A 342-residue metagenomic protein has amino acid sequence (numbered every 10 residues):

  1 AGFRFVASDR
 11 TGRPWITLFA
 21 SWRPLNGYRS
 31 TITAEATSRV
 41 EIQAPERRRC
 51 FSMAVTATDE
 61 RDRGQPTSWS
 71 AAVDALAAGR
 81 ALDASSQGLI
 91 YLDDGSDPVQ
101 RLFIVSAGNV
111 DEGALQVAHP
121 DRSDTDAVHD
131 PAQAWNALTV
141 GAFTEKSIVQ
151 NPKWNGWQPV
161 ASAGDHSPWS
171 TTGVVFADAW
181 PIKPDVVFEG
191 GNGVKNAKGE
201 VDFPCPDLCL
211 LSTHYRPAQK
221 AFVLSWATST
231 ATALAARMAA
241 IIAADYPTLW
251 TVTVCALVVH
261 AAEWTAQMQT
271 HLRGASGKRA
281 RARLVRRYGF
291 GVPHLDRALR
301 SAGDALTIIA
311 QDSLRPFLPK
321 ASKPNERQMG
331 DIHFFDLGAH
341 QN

Functional and structural regions predicted by a protein language model:
A1-R29, E46-F51, D62, D97-Q100 (+5 more regions): Subtilisin-like serine protease catalytic core
A1-T11, T31, V223-A243: Active-site alpha-helical elements of protease catalytic centers
G2, P24-Q43, R122-S123, V160-G173 (+1 more regions): A Trp-anchored, charged/polar loop motif used as the substrate-binding/catalytic surface of acyl/ester-handling
G2-R4, A20-R23, V55-A57, A107-D111 (+4 more regions): Short, flexible loop/turn elements at secondary-structure junctions
W15-A134, S147, A218-W226, T230-T232: Substrate-binding/access-modulating region of protease and related hydrolase catalytic domains
A142-V160, G164-T232: Catalytic-core environment of secreted peptidases
A231-L234, A240-A243, T251, C255 (+2 more regions): Contiguous mid-protein beta-loop-alpha structural module that forms a pocket-lining wall or clamp of enzyme active
R279-N342: Secreted peptidase-domain scaffold signal
